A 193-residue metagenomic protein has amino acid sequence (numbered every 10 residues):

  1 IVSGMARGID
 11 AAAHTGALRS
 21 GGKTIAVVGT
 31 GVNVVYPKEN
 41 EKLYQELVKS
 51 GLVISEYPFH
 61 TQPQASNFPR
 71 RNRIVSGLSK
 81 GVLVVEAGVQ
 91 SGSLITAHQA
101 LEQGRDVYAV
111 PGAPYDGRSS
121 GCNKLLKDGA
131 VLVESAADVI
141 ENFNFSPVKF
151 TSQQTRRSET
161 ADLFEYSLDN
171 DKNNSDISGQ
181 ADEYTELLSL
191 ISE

Functional and structural regions predicted by a protein language model:
I1-E193: Glycine-biased, small-residue-rich flexible motifs in mid-sequence functional cores and linkers
